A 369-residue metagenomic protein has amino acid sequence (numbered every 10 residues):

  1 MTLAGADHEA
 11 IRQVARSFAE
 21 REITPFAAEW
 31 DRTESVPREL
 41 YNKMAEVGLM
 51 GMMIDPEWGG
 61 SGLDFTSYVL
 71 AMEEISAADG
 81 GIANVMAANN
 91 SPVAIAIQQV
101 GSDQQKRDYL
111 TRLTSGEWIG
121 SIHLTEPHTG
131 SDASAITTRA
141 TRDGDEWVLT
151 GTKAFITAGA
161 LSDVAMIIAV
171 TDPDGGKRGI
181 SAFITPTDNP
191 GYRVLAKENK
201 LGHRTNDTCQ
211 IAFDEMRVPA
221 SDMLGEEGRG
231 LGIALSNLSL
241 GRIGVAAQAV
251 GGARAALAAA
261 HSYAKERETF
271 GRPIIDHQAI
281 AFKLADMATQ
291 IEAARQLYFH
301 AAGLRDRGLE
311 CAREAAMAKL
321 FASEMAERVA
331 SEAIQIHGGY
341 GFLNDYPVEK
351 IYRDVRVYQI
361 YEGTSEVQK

Functional and structural regions predicted by a protein language model:
M1-A88, V100-Q105, R112-E117, D132 (+4 more regions): Alpha-helical interface subdomain recognition
G48, M72-S76, A169, T185-P190 (+1 more regions): Short Ser/Thr-interspersed hydrophobic loop/turn segments at strand-loop and sheet-helix junctions that line or gate
L63, D132-S134, A158-D163, G176-G179 (+2 more regions): Short glycine/proline-enriched turns and hinge-like loops at secondary-structure junctions
A94-V100, I122, S134: Flexible, glycine-rich active-site loops centered on histidine and acidic residues that chelate a metal or position
L113, H128-S131, F155-A158, D172-D174 (+1 more regions): Short Gly/Pro-enriched turn/cap motifs at secondary-structure boundaries
G116-L124: A short, Trp-centered hydrophobic/proline-enriched beta-strand micro-motif
A135, D188-P219: Flexible, small-/acidic-enriched active-site or ligand-binding loops
E146, T150-V194: A short core secondary-structure module
